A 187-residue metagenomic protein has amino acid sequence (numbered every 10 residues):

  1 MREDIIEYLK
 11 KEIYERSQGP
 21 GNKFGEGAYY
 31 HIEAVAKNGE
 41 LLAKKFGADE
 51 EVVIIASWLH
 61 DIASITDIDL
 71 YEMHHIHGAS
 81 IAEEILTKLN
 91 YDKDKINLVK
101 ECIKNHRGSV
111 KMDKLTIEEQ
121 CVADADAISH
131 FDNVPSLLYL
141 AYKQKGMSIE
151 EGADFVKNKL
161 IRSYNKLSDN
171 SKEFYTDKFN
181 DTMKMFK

Functional and structural regions predicted by a protein language model:
M1-Q18: Short alpha-helical hairpin
R2-D4, G21-G47, L59, V110-K187: Divalent metal-dependent phosphate-bond-processing catalytic cores, especially two-metal-ion Mg2+/Mn2+ enzymes that act
D4-L9, A48-A56: Short coil-to-beta-strand
S17-G21, A43, I62-D67, L86 (+2 more regions): Short amphipathic alpha-helical interaction patches enriched in hydrophobic/aromatic residues with interspersed Lys/Arg
V35, M73-K88: An active-site-proximal "capping" alpha-helix that borders the catalytic cofactor pocket
E50-I68, H74-G78, L98-R107: His-Asp-centered metal-binding catalytic motifs of divalent-metal-dependent phosphohydrolases/nucleases
